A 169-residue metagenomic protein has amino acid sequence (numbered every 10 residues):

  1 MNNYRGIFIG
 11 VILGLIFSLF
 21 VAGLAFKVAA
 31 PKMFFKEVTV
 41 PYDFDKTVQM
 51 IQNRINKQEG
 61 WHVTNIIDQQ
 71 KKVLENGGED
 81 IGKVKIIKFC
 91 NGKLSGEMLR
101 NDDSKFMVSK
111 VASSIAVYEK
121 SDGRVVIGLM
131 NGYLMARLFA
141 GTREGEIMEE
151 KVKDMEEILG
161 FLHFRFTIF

Functional and structural regions predicted by a protein language model:
M1-G6: Positively charged n-region of N-terminal signal peptides that target proteins for export
I9-A25: Hydrophobic membrane-insertion alpha-helices, especially the h-region of bacterial N-terminal signal peptides
G23-L74: Terminal, regulation- and interaction-focused segments at domain boundaries
V40-V48, D80, G141-M148, V152: Solvent-exposed, acidic/flexible segments
G60-T64, Q69-S113: Compact, glycine-rich, soluble single-domain proteins
I86-K88, V126-G128, E149: Soluble periplasmic/extracytoplasmic beta-strand elements of cell-envelope proteins
S113-G141: Beta-strand/loop substructures that line and gate deep hydrophobic ligand-binding cavities in soluble
N131-F169: C-terminal partner/receptor-binding element of secreted or periplasmic proteins
